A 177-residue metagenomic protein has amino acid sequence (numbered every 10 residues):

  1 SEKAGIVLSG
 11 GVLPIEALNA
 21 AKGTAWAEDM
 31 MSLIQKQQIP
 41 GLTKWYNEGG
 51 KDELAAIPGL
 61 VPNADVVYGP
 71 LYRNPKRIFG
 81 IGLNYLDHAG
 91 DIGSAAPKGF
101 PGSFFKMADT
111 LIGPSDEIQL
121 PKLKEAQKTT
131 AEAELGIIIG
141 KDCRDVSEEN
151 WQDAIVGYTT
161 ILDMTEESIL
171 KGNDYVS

Functional and structural regions predicted by a protein language model:
S1-P101: N-terminal non-catalytic cap/leader segment that marks the start of a structured domain
P75-S177: Glycine-enriched loop-and-adjacent helix/strand subsegments that border the catalytic/binding cleft of enzyme cores
